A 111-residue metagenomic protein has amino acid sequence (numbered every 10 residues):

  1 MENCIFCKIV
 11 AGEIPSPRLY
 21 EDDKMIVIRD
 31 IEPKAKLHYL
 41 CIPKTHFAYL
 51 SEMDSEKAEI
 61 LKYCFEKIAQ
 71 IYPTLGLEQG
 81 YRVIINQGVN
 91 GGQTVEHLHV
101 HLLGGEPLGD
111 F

Functional and structural regions predicted by a protein language model:
M1-F111: HIT superfamily nucleotide-processing domains
